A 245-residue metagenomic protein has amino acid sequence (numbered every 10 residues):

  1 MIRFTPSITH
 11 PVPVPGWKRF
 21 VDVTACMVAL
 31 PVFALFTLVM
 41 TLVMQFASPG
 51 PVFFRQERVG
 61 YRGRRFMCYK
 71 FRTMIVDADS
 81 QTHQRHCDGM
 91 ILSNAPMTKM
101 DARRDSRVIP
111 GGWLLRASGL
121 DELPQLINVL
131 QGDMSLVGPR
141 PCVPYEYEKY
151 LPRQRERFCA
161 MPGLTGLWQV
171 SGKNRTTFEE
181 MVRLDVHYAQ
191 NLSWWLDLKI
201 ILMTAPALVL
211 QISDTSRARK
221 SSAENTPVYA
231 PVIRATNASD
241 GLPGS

Functional and structural regions predicted by a protein language model:
M1-F4, A102, R116-A117, L123-S245: Hydrophobic structural segments characteristic of membrane proteins
M1-I2, P13-V14, M97: Short, motif-level signal for alpha-helix interfacial/capping segments enriched in acidic residues and aromatics/proline
T5-Q81, P152, W194, K199-S245: A hydrophobic, helix-centered structural microdomain
P13-W17, V32, M100-R107, R116 (+1 more regions): Aromatic-acidic/polar surface patches that form glycan- and anion
R19, R58-G60, R64-M74, R107 (+5 more regions): Short, cationic motifs built from Arg/Lys/His that form the positively charged side of catalytic pockets
P31, P51, F66, S106 (+2 more regions): A residue-level structural signature of the nucleotidyltransferase/glycosyltransferase Rossmann-like core
F53-S106, T165-R183: Short, glycine-rich, amphipathic interfacial segments at transmembrane boundaries or analogous
